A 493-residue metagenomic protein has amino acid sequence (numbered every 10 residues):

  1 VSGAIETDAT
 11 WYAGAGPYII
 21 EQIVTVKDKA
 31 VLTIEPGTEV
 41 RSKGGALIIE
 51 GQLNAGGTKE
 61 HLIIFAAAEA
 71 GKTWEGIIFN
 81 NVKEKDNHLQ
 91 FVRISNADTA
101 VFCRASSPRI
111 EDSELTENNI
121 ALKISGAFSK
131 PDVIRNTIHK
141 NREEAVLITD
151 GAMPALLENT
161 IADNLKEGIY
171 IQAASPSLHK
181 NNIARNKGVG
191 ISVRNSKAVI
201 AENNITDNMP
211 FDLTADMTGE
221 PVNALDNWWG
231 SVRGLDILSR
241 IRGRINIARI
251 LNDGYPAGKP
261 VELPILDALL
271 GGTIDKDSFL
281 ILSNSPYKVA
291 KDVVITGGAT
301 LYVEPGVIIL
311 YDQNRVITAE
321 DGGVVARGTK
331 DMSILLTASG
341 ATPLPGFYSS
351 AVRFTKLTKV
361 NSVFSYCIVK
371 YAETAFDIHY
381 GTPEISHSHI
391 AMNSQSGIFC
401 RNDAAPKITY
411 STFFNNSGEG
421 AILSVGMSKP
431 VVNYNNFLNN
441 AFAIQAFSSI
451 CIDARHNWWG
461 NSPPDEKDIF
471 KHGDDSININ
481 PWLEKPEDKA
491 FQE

Functional and structural regions predicted by a protein language model:
V1-E493: Beta-strand/loop edge motif enriched in small/polar residues
